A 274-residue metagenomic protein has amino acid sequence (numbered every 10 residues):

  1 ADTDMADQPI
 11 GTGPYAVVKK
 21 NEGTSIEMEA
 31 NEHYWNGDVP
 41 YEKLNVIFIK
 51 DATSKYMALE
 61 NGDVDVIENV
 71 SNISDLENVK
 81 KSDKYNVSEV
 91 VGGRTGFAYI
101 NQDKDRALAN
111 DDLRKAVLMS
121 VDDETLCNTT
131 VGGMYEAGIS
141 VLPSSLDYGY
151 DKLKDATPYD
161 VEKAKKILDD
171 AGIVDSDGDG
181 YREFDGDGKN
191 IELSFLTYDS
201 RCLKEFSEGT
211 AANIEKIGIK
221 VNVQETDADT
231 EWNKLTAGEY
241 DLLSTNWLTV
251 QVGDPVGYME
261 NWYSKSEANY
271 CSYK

Functional and structural regions predicted by a protein language model:
A1-V39, K43, V161-E162, K166: Gly/Pro-rich hinge or "lid" segments in bacterial periplasmic/extracellular proteins
A6, G11-V18, K84-V91, G138-V141 (+1 more regions): A structural signal for short loop-to-beta-strand junctions that line the ligand-binding cleft of periplasmic/secreted
G13-V18, I26-E27, E42-F48, K189-D199 (+1 more regions): Short, well-ordered beta-strand elements
V18-E29, N45-K104, A116, E124 (+2 more regions): Extracellular/periplasmic solute-recognition and catalytic clefts
E27-E29, A109-A212: Append "and occasionally in soluble cytosolic enzymes with long acidic Gly/Pro-rich linkers
T53-V64, N78-S82, D111-D112, E208-I217 (+1 more regions): Short helices/loops that flank or line small-molecule/ion binding pockets
L76-E89, G238-Y240, G253-C271: Ligand-binding "clamshell"
K115, C127, K216, K220-E231 (+1 more regions): Extracytoplasmic/peripheral linker and loop segments enriched in polar/acidic and small residues with frequent Thr/Pro
